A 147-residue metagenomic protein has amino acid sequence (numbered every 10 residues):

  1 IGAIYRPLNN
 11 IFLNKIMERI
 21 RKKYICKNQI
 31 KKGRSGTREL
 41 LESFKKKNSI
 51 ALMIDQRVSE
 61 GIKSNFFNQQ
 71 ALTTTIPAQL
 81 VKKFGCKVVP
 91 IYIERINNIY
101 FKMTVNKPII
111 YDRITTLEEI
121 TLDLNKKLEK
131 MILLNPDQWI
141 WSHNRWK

Functional and structural regions predicted by a protein language model:
I1-N48: Conserved nucleotide-cofactor-binding alpha/beta core module
K23, R34-K147: Non-catalytic C-terminal accessory region of glycerolipid acyltransferases and related lyso-lipid remodeling enzymes
